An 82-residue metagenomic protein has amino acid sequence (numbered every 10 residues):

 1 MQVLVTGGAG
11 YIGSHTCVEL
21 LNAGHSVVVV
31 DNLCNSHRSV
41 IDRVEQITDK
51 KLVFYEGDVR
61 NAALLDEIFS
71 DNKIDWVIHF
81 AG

Functional and structural regions predicted by a protein language model:
M1-G82: N-terminal Rossmann-like NAD(P)+-binding domain of SDR-like oxidoreductases, especially those catalyzing
